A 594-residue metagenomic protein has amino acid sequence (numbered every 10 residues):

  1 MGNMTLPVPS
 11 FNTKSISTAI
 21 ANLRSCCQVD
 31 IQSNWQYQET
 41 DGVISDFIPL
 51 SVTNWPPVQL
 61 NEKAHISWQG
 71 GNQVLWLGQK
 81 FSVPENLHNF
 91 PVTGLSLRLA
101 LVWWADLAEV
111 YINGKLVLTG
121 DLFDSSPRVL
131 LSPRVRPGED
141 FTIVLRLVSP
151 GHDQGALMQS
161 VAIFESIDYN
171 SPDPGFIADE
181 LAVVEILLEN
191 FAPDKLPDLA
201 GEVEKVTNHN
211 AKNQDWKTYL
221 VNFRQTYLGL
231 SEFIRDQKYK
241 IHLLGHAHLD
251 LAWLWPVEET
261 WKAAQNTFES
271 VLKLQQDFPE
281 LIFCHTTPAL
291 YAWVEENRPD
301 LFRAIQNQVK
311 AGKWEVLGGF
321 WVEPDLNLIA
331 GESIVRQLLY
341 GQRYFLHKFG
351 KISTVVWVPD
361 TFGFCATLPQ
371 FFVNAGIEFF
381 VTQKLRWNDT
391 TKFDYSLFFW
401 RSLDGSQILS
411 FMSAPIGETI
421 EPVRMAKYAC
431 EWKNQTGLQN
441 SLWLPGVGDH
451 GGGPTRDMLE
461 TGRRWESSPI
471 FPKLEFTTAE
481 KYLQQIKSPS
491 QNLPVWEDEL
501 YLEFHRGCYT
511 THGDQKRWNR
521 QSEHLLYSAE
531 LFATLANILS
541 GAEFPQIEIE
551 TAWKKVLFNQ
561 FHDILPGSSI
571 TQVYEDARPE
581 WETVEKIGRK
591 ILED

Functional and structural regions predicted by a protein language model:
G2-I48, W103-L107, R134-D594: Catalytic-domain carbohydrate-binding cleft regions of carbohydrate-active enzymes
E39-I66: Catalytic-loop region of hydrolases
S51-T53, L60-K63, A105, E109-R128: Solvent-exposed beta-strand/loop surfaces of large extracellular or lumenal domains
Q69-N89: Short beta-strands within extracellular/lumenal beta-sheet-rich domains
G70-N72, V92, D124, R134-G138: Surface-exposed coil/turn segments at beta-strand junctions on protein surfaces, enriched
V74-K80, S96-R98, D140-T142, K240: Intrinsic-disorder/low-complexity, polar/charged segments enriched in Ser/Thr/Lys/Arg/Asp/Glu/Gln
Q79-V83, V117-G120, P127-P137: Generic detection of short hydrophobic beta-strand segments and adjacent strand-loop junctions
H88-G114, I143: Aromatic-lined ligand-binding clefts that engage carbohydrates, nucleic acids, or primary amines
